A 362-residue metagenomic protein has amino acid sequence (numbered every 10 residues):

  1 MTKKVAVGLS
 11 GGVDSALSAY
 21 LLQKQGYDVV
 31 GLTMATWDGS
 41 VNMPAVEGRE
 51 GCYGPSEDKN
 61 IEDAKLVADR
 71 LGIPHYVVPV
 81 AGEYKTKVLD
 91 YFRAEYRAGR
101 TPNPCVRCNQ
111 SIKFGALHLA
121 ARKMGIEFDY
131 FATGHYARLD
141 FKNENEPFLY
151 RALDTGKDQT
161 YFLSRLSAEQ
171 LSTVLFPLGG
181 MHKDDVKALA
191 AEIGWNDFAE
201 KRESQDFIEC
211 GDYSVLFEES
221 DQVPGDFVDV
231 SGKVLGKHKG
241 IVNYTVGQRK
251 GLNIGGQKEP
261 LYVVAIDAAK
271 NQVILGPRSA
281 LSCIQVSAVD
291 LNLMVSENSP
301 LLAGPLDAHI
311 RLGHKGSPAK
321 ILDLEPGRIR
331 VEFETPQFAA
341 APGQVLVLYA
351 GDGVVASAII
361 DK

Functional and structural regions predicted by a protein language model:
M1-S164, A191: ATP-dependent adenylation/nucleotidyltransferase module used to activate substrates
A132-L139, N143-E144, F148-K362: AMP-forming adenylation/ATP pyrophosphatase catalytic core
